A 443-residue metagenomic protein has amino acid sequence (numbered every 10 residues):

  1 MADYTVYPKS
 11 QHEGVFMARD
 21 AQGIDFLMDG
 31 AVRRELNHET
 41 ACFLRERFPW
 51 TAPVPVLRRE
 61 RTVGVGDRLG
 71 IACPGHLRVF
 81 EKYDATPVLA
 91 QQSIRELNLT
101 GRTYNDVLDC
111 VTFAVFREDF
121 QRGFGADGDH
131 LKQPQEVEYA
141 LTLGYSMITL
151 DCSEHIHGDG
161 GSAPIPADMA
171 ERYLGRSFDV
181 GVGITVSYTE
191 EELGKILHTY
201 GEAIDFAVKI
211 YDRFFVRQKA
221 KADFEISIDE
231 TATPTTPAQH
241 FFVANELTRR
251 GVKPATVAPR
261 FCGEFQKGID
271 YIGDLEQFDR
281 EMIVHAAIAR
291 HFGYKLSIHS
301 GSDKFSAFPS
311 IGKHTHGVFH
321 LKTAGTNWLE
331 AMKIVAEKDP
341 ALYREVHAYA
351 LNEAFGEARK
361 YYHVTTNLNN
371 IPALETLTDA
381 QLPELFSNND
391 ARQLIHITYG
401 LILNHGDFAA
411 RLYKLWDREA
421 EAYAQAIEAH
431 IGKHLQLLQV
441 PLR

Functional and structural regions predicted by a protein language model:
M1-C110, F116-E118, P134-I156, G161-P164 (+4 more regions): Active-site capping/gating regions of soluble enzymes
G125: N-terminal glycine/serine-rich phosphate-binding loop of ATP-dependent small-molecule kinases, especially carbohydrate
D129, I226, H299: Conserved, mostly hydrophobic/aromatic
A163-K195, T256, R260-C262: Aromatic- and acidic-residue-enriched carbohydrate-binding clefts of CAZyme catalytic domains
A220-F224: Short, conserved phosphate-binding/catalytic loop or strand-edge motifs used in phosphoryl-/nucleotidyl-transfer
I228-E230: Short glycine-centered, acidic/aromatic-flanked micro-motifs in structured strand/loop junctions that mark active-site
